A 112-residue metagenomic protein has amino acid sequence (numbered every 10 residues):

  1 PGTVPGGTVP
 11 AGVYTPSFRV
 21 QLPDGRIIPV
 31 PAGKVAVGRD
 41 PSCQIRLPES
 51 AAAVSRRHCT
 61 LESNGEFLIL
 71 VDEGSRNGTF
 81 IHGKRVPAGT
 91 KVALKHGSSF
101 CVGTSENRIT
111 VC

Functional and structural regions predicted by a protein language model:
P1-S17: Low-complexity, Pro/Ser/Thr/Gly/Ala-rich intrinsically disordered linkers and tails that serve as
S17-R19, K34: A residue-level signal for beta-strand positions that form part of recognition/binding surfaces within mature
Q21-D24: Short, solvent-exposed loop/edge segments of extracellular or virion-exposed proteins
R26-S105: Forkhead-associated
E106-C112: Short, Lys/Arg- and Gly-enriched loop/turn segments at beta-strand edges
